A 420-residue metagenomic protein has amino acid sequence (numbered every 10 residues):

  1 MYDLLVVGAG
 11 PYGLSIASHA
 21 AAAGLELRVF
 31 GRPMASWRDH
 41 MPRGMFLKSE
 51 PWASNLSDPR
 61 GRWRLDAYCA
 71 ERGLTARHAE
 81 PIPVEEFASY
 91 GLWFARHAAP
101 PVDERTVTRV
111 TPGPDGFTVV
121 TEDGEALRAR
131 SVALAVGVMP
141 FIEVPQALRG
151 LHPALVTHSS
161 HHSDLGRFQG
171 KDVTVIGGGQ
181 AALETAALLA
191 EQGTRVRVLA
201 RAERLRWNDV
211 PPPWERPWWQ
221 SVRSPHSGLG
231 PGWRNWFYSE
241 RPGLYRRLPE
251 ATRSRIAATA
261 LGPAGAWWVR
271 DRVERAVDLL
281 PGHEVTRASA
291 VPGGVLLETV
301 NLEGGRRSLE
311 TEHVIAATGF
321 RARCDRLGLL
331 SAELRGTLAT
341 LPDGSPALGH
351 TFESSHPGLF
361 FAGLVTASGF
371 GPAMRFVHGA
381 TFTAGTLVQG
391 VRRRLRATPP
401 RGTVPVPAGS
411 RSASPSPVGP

Functional and structural regions predicted by a protein language model:
M1-M34, A76-Q180, E184-P420: Flavin (primarily FAD) cofactor-binding/catalytic cores of flavoenzymes
D39-G73, H226-R246: Flavin (FAD/FMN) cofactor-binding and adjacent substrate-gating region of FAD-dependent oxidoreductase domains
